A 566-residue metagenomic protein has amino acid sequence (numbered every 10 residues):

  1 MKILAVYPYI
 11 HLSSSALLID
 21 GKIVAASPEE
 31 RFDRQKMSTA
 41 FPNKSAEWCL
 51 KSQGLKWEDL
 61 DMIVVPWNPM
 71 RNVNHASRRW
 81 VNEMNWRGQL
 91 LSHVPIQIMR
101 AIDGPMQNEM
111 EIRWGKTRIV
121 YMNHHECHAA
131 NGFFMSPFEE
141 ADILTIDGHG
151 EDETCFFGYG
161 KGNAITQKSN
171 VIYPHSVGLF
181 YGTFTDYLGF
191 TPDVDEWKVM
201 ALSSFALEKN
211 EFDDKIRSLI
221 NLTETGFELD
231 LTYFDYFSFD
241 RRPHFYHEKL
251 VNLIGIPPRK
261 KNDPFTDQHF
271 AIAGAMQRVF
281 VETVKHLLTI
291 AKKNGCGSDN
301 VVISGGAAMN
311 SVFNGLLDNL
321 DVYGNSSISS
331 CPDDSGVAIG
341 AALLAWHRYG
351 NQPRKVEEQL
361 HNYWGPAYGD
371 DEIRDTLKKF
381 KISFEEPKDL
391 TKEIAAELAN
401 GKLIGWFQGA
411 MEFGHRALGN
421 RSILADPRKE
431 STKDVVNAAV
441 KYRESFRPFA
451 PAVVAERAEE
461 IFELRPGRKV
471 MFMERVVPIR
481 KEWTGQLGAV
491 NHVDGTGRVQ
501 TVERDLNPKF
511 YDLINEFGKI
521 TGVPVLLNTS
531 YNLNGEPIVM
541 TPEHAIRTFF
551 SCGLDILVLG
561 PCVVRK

Functional and structural regions predicted by a protein language model:
I3, Y7-P28, D33-K36, G88 (+9 more regions): Flexible beta->alpha loop and helix N-cap segments adjacent to enzyme active/binding sites
R31-L55, V284: N-terminal phosphate-binding loop and adjacent alpha-helix
F41-S52, I63-W67, L513, T521: Short HxH-centered metal-ligating active-site micro-motif
E47-D61, R113, L287-S298: Phosphate/pyrophosphate-binding loops at sites that engage ATP/ADP/AMP, CoA/4′-phosphopantetheine, polyphosphate
S52-Q107, A130-N131: Short beta-strand-loop/turn "lid" adjacent to the catalytic site in phosphate-handling enzymes
E58-I63, V301, D555-I556: Hydrophobic beta-strand segments of well-ordered beta-sheets in folded domains
I63-P66, S304, S329, G560: Conserved residues at the C-terminal ends of beta-strands
K261-L287: Adenine-nucleotide phosphate-binding core of ATP-dependent small-molecule kinases
